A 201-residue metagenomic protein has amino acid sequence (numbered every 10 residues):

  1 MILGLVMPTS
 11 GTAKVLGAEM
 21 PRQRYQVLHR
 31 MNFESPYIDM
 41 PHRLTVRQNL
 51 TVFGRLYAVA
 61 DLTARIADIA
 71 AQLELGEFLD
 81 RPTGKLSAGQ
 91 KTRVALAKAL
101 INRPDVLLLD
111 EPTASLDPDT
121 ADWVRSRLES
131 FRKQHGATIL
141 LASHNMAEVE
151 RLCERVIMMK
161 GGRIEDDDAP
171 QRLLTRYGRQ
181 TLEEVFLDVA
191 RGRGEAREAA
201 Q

Functional and structural regions predicted by a protein language model:
T51, R55-F78: Conserved ABC ATPase "signature" region
P82-L86: Conserved ABC ATPase signature
R103: Conserved catalytic motifs of ABC-family nucleotide-binding domains
L107-D110: Catalytic Walker B motif of ABC-type/P-loop ATPase nucleotide-binding domains
D122-Q134: Helical segment within the ABC ATPase nucleotide-binding domain
D167-D168: ABC ATPase "signature
